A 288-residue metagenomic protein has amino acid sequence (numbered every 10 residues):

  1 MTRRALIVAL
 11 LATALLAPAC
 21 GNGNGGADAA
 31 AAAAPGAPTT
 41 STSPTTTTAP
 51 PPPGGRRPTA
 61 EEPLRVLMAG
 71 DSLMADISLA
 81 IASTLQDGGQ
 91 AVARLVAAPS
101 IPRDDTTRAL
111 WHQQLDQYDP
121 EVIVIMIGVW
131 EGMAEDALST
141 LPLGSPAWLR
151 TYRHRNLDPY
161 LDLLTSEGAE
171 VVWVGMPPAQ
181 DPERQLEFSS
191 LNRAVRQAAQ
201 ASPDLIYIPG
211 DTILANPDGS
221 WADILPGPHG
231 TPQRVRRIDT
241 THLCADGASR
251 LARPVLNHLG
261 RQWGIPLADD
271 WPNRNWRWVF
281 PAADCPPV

Functional and structural regions predicted by a protein language model:
R3-A12: Sec-dependent N-terminal signal peptides
L16-A19: C-terminal motif of bacterial Sec signal peptides marking the signal peptidase cleavage site
G21-G55: Short, low-complexity, disordered segments immediately C-terminal to signal peptides in bacterial exported proteins
T59-A147, T151, R277-P287: Conserved SGNH/GDSL esterase-like catalytic core that processes O-acyl groups on lipids and polysaccharides
L73, I77, I81, T107 (+7 more regions): Stable alpha-helical elements in mature extracytoplasmic
M126, W130-E131, Y160-N192, D211: Active-site segments of SGNH/GDSL-like serine hydrolases that catalyze O-acetyl group transfer/hydrolysis on lipids
L141-V174, S202: Charged, glycine-enriched surface loops/patches that mediate electrostatic binding to polyanionic ligands
A179-V288: Catalytic His-Asp segment of secreted/periplasmic serine-dependent ester chemistry enzymes
